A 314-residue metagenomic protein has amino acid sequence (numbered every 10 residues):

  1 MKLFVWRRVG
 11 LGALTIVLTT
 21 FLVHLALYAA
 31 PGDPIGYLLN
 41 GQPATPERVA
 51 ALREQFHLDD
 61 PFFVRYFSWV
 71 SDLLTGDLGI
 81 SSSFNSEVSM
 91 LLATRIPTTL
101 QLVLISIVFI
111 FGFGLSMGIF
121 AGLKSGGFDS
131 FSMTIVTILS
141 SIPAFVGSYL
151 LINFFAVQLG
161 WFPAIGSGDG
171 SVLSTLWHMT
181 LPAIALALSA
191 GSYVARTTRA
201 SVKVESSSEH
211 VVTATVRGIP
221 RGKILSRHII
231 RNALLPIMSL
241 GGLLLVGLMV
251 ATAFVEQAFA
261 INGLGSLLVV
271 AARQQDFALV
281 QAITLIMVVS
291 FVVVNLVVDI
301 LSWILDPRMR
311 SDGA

Functional and structural regions predicted by a protein language model:
K2-L3, A13-T19, M90-D129, A144 (+1 more regions): Alpha-helical transmembrane segments of integral membrane proteins, especially multi-pass inner/plasma-membrane
L3, R7, V64-S68, D72 (+2 more regions): Short hydrophobic helices that act as membrane-entry/anchoring signals
R7, N40, V64, M133 (+3 more regions): Phosphate-coordinating loops and pocket residues in cytosolic domains that bind phosphorylated ligands
R8-L14, T134-V136: Alpha-helical transmembrane segments and their helix-start/interface "positive-inside/aromatic belt" motifs in integral
T15-V64, L159-H178: Hydrophobic alpha-helical transmembrane segments of membrane transport/permease proteins and related membrane-embedded
L22-A29, H57, S71, T134-P163 (+2 more regions): Membrane-water interface segments at the C-terminal ends of transmembrane alpha-helices in multi-pass inner-membrane
A26, A30, L38, Q42 (+9 more regions): Hydrophobic aliphatic residues
D59-L115: An internal, D/E-rich "acidic patch" concept
